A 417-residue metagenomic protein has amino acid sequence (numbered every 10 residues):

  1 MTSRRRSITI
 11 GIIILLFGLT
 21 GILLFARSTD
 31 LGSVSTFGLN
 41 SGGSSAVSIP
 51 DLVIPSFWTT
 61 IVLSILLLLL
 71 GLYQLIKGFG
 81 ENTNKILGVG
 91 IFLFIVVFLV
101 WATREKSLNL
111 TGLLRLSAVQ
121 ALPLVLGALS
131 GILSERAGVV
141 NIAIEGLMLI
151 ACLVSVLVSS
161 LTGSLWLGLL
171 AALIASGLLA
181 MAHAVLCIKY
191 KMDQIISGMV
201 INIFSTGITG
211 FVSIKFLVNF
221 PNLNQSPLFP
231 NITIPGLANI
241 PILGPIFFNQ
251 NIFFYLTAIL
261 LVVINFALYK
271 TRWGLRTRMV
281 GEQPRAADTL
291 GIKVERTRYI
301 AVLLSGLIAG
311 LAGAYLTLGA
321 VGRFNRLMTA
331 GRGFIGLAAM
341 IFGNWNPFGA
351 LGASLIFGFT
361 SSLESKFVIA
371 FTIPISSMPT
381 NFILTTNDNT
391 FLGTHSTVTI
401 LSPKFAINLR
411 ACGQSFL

Functional and structural regions predicted by a protein language model:
M1-S44, F57-F98, V263, E282 (+3 more regions): Cytosolic-side transmembrane-helix boundaries in multi-pass membrane proteins
L31-V34, K106-L110, L114, L268 (+2 more regions): Inter-helical junctions in multi-pass inner-membrane proteins, predominant in energy-converting antiporter-like
N40-I49, T206-Y269, A370-F371, L417: Transmembrane helix-bundle core of multi-pass membrane transporters and related energy-transducing complexes
G112-L161, L178-M192, I341-N344: Single transmembrane alpha-helix segments in multi-pass membrane proteins
L133-V154, I188-I201, Y299-I300, V321-I335 (+2 more regions): Short, non-helical or kinked segments that cap or interrupt transmembrane helices
G163-T206, S361: Alpha-helical transmembrane segments within multi-pass membrane transporters and channels
S176-A180, G333-G358, I383: Hydrophobic alpha-helical transmembrane segments of polytopic membrane proteins
F247-R323, P347-F348: Helix-loop-helix "hairpin" substructures at the membrane interface of multi-pass membrane proteins
